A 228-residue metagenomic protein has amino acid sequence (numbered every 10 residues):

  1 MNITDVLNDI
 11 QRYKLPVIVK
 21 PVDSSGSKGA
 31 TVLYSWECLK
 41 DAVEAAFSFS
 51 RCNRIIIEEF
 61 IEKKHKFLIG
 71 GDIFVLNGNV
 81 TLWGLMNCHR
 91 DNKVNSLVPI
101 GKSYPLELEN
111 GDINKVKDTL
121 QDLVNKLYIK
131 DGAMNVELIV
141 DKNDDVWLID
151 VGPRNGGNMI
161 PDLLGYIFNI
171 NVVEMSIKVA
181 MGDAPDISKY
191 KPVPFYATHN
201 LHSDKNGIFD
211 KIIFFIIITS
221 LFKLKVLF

Functional and structural regions predicted by a protein language model:
M1-G29: A conserved helix-loop-beta module that forms one wall/lid of the active-site cleft in ATP-utilizing catalytic domains
V6, L39-D41, N206-I212: Short, conserved charged micro-motifs
P16-V19, V32-H65, S96-K102, Q121-K126: Conserved ATP-binding module of the ATP-grasp superfamily
G26, R51, H65-I69, N79 (+1 more regions): Short, basic and Ser/Thr-rich N-terminal targeting/leader segments
A30-S35, F74-L76, E107, D141: Short beta-strand-to-turn element immediately C-terminal to the catalytic PLP-Schiff-base lysine in fold type I
T31, D41-A45, E58, F67-H89 (+5 more regions): Beta-strand scaffold of nucleotide-dependent catalytic cores
K115-V136, K142, G152-I208: Active-site "cap" helix and flanking loop/linker of ATP-utilizing ligase/carboxylase catalytic domains
H202-L227: Glycine-rich active-site loop/lid that clamps phosphate-bearing ligands
